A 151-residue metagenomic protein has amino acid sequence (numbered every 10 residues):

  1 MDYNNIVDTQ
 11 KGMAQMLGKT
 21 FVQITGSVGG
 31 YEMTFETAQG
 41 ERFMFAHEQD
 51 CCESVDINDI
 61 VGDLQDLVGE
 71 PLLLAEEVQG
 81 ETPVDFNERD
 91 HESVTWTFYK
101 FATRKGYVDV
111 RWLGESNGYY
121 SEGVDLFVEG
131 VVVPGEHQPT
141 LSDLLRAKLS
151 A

Functional and structural regions predicted by a protein language model:
M1-A151: Surface-exposed, interaction-prone regions used to assemble/regulate multi-protein complexes
